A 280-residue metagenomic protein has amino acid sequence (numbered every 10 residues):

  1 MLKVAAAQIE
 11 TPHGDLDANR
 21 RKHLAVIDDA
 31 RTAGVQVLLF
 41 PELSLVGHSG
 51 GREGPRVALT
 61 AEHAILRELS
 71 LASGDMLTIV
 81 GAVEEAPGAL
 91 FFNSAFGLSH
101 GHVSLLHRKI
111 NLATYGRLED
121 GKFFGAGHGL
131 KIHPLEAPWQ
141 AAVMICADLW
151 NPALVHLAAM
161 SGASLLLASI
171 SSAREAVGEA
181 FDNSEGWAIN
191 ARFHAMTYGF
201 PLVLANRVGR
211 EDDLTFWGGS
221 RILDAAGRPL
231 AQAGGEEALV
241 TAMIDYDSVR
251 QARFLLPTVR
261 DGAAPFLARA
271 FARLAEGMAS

Functional and structural regions predicted by a protein language model:
M1-A6: Extreme N-terminal starter segment of soluble prokaryotic enzymes
Q8-G14: Short polar catalytic/cofactor-binding loops
L16, L24-H100, S104-I110, S172-F193 (+1 more regions): Cys-nucleophile CN-hydrolase/nitrilase-fold catalytic domain and related Cys-dependent amidase chemistry that acts on
A18-I27, N151-H156: Short, acidic/polar
A61-A64, A86-I170, R174-I189, Q251-T258: Active-site catalytic loop in hydrolytic enzyme cores
A61-V80, Q140, W150-V240: CN hydrolase (nitrilase-like) catalytic-core segments centered on the catalytic cysteine and neighboring Lys/Glu
V80-A82, N93-G97, K131-H133, S220-I222 (+1 more regions): Short beta-strand scaffold segments in enzyme catalytic cores
R250-S280: A short C-terminal boundary segment appended to hydrolase-like catalytic domains
